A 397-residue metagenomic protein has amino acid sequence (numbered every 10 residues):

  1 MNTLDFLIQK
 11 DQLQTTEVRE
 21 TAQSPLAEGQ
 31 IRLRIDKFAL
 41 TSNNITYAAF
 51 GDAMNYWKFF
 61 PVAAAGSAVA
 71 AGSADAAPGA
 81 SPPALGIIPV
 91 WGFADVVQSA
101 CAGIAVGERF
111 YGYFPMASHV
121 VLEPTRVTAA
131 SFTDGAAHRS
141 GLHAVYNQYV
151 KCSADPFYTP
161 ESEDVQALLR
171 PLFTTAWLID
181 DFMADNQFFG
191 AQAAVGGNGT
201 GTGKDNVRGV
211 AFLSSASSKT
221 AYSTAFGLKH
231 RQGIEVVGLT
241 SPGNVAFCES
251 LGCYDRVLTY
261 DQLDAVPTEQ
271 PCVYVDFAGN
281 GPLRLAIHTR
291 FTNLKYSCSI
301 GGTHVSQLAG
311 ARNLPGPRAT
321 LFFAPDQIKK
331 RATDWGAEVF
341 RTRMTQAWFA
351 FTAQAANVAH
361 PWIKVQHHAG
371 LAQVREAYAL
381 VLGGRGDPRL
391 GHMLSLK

Functional and structural regions predicted by a protein language model:
S24-A39, D52-V120, R126: Glycine-rich beta-strand-centered segment in the early N-terminal region that forms part of a ligand/cofactor-binding
V69, Y111-G209: NAD(P)H dinucleotide-binding glycine-rich loop of Rossmann-like/cofactor-binding domains, especially the beta1-alpha1
A211-S215: Conserved N-terminal Rossmann-fold NAD(P)-binding element of oxidoreductases
A216-T220: Hydrophobic/small residue at the entry helix of a nucleotide-binding pocket
S223-G227, L285-R290: A short acidic, amphipathic alpha-helical/loop segment
K229-R284: Adenosine-nucleotide cofactor-binding segment
A286-N357: Glycine-rich phosphate-binding loop and adjacent beta-alpha segment of Rossmann(oid) nucleotide-cofactor-binding
I328-K397: C-terminal hydrophobic helical "lid"/dimerization subdomain of Rossmann-like NAD(P)H-dependent oxidoreductases
